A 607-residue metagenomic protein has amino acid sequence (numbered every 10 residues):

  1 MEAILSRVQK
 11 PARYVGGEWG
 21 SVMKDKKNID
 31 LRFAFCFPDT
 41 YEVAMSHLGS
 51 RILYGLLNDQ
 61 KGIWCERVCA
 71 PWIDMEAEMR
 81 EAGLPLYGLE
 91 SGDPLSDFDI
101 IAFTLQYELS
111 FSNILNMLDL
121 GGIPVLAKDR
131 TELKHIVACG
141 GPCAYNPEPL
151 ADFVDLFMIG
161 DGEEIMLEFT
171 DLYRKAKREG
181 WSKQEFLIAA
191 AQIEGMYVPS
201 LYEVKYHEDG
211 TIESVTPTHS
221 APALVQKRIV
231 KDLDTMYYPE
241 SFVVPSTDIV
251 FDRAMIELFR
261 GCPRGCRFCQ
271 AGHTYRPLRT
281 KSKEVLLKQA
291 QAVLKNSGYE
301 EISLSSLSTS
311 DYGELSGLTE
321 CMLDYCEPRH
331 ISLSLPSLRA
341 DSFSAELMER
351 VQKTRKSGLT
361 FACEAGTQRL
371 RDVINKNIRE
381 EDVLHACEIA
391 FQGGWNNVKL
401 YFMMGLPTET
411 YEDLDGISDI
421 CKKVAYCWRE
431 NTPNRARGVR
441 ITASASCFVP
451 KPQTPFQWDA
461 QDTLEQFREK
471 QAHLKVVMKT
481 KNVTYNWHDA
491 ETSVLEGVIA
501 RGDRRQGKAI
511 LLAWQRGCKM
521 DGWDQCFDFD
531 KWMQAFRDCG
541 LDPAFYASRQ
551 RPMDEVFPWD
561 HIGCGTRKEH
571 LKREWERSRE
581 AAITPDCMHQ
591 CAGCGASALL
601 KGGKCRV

Functional and structural regions predicted by a protein language model:
M1-M23, F33-F35, K479-V607: Radical SAM enzyme core and accessory elements
L5-A34, Y41-E42, P199, K205 (+3 more regions): N-terminal [4Fe-4S]-dependent radical SAM core
F33-D39, L57, V243-Q270, L294 (+2 more regions): N-terminal pre-triad scaffold of radical SAM enzymes
F35-C36, L109, A292-K399, M404-T442 (+1 more regions): Conserved SAM/AdoMet-binding glycine-rich loop
H47, D248-E284, Q590-V607: Canonical Radical SAM [4Fe-4S] cluster-binding loop centered on the CxxxCxxC motif and its immediate flanking residues
G62-D74: A short beta-strand-loop structural module common to alpha/beta enzyme folds
P71-P217, P452-D503, L511-C526: Glycine-rich beta-alpha loop elements in corrinoid/cobalamin-binding modules across cobalamin-dependent enzymes
A190-V198, L307-Y312, P336-S342, M403-G405 (+4 more regions): A glycine-rich phosphate-binding loop feature that marks nucleotide/adenosyl-phosphate handling sites
